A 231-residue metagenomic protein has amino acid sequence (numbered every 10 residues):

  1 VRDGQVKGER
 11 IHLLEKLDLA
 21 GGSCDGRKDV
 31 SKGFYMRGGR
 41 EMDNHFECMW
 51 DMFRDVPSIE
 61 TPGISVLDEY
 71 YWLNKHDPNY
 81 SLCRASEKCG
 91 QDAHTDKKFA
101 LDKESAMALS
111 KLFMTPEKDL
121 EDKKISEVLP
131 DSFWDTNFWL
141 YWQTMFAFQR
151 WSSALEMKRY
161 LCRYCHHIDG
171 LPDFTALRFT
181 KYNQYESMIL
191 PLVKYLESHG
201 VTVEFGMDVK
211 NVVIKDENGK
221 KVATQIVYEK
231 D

Functional and structural regions predicted by a protein language model:
R2-G8, P57-G63, E217: Alpha-helix termini
R2-R27: Glycine-rich FAD pyrophosphate-binding loop
L13, K32, M36-D43, T115 (+5 more regions): Short, charged/polar micro-motifs that form catalytic or ligand-binding hotspots
L14-K16, F46, H199, F205: Conserved beta-strand->loop/alpha-helix structural units within folded catalytic cores of enzymes with alpha/beta
S31-Y70: Conserved FAD-binding subdomain of flavin-dependent enzymes
C48-D55, Y141, S187-S198: Amphipathic alpha-helical segments that form well-ordered structural scaffolds and often line/cohere around active
V56-R163: Rossmann-like flavin
R163-D231: Helical element adjacent to the flavin cofactor pocket in flavoenzyme catalytic cores
